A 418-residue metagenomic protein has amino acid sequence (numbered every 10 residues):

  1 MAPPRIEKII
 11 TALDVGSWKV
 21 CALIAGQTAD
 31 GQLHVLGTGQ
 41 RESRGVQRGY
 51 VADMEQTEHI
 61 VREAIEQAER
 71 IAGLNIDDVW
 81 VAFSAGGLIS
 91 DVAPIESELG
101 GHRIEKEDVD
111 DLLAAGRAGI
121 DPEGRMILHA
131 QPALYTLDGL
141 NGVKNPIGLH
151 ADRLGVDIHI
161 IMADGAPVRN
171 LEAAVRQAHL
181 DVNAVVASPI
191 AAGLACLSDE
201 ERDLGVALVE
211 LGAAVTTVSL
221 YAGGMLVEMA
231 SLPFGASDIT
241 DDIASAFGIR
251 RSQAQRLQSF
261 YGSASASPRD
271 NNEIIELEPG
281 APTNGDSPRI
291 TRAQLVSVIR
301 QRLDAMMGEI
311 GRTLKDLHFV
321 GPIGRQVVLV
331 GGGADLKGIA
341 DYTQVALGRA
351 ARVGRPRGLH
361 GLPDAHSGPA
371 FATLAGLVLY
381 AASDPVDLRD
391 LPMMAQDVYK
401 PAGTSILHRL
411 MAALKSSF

Functional and structural regions predicted by a protein language model:
M1-K19, L23-L208, M225-V227, A236 (+5 more regions): Nucleotide/phosphate-binding catalytic cleft detector across ATP-hydrolyzing and phosphate-transferring enzymes
V81-G86, R325-D335: Glycine-rich beta-strand-to-loop/alpha-helix junction loops that act as flexible
K106-D110, A346-L374: Conserved phosphate-binding/catalytic loops in two-lobed NTP-binding clefts
S198-E200, G332-A346, S367-G368: Short glycine/threonine-rich loop-to-helix capping motif typified by GTGT followed within a few residues by an Asp-Pro
T217-S219: A structural feature that tracks compact, well-ordered secondary-structure segments with a strong bias toward
G308, R312-Q326, L336-V353, A382-D387: ATP-binding/phosphotransfer module of carbohydrate and carboxylate kinases, centering on a glycine-rich
I310, L329, L377: Hydrophobic, well-ordered secondary-structure elements that form the walls of internal hydrophobic environments
